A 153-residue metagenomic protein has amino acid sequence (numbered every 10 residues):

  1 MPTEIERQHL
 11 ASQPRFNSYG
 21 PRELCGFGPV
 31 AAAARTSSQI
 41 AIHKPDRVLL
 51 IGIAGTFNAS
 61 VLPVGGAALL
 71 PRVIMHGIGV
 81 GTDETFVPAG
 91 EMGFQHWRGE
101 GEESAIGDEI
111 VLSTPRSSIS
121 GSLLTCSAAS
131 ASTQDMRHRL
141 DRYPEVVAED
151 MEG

Functional and structural regions predicted by a protein language model:
M1-K44, V61: N-terminal short beta-loop-beta anion/metal-coordinating cradle
Y19-C25, R142-E149: Short pre-catalytic strand/loop immediately N-terminal to key active-site residues, enriched for Gly-Thr
C25-G26, I51, L70, S127 (+1 more regions): Short His-Asn-centered micro-motif
A33, D150-G153: Conserved glycosyltransferase catalytic-site signature
R47-L49: Structural motif
N58-P144, A148: Mid-sequence, gly/pro-rich, charge-dense loop/helix-turn segments that line enzyme active sites
